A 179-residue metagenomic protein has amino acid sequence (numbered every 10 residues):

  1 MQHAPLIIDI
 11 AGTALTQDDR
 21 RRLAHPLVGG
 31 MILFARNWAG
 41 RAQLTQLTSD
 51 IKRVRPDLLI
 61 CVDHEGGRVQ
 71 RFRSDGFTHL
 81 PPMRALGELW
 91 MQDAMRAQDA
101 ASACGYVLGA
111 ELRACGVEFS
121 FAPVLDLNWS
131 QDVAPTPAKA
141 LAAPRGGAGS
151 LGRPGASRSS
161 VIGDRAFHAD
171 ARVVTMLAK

Functional and structural regions predicted by a protein language model:
M1-L15: Boundary/entry segment of secreted carbohydrate-active catalytic domains
Q2-P5, R22, Q70-F72, G76: Functionally constrained cores in energy, signaling, and assembly domains
A4, Q17-R20, S150, P154: N-proximal short alpha-helices
L15-I32: N-terminal glycine-rich anion-binding loops that anchor highly charged ligand groups
L27-L47, I51-V173: Enzymes and membrane/adaptor proteins characterized by extended Gly/Ser/Thr/Asp/Glu-rich, aromatic-dotted
T175-K179: Phosphate/pyrophosphate-binding betaalpha-module
